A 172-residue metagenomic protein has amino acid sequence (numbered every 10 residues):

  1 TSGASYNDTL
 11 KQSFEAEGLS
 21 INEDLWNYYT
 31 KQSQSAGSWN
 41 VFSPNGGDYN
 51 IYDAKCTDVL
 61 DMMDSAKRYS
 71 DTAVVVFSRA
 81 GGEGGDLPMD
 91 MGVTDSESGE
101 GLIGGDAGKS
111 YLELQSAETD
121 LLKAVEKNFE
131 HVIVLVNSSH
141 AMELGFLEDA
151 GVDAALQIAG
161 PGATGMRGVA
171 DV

Functional and structural regions predicted by a protein language model:
T1-V172: C-terminal non-catalytic regions of proteins with extracellular/luminal or membrane-system context
